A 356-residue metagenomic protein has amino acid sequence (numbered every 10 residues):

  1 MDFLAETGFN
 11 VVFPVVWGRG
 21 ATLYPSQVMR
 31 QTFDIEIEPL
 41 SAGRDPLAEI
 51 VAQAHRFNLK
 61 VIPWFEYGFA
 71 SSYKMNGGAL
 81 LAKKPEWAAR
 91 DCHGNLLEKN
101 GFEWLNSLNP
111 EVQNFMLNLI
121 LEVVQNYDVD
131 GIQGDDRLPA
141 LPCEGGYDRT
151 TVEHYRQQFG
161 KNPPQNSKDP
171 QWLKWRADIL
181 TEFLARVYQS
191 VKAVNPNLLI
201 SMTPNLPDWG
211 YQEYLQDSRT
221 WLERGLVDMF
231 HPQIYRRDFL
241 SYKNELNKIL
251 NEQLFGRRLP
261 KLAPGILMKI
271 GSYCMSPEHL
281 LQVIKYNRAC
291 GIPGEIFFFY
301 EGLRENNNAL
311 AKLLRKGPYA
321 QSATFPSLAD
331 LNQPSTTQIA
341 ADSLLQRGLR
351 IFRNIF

Functional and structural regions predicted by a protein language model:
M1-T22, N126-Y127, V227, C290-G294: Catalytic domains of carbohydrate-active enzymes, especially glycoside hydrolases
F3-F9, Q53, W104-P139: An active-site-proximal structural segment forming one wall of the substrate-binding cleft that immediately precedes
G18-E66, W172-V187, V191: Aromatic-lined substrate-binding rim segments of carbohydrate-active enzymes
S26-M29, A70-L81, N126-P170: Active-site-proximal loop/short-helix segments that contain or immediately flank catalytic acid/base residue(s)
M29-R44, K99-N114, D169-L180, H231-R237 (+1 more regions): The substrate-binding groove and active-site-proximal loops of carbohydrate-active enzymes, especially glycoside
G68-N126: Active-site-adjacent "subsite" loops/lids of carbohydrate-active enzymes
H154-C274: Glycoside hydrolase catalytic-domain groove-lining segments
D228-Y242, I249, G256-L344: Substrate-binding cleft of secreted/luminal carbohydrate-active enzymes
